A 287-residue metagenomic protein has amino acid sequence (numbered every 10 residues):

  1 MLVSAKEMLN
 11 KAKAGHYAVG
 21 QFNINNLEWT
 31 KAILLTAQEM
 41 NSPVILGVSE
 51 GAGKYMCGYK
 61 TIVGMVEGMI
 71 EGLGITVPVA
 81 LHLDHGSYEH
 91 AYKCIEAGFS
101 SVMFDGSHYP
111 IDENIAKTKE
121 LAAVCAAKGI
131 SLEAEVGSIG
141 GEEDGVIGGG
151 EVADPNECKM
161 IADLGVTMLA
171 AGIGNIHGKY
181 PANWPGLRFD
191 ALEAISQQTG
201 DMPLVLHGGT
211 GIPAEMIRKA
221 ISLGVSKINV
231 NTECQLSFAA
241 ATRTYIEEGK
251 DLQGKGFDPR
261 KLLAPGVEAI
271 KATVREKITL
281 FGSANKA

Functional and structural regions predicted by a protein language model:
V3-K11, G15, L27-A52, Y59-T76 (+6 more regions): Alpha/beta enzyme core
V19-N23, L81-H82, M103, L204-H207 (+1 more regions): Short catalytic-loop micro-motif centered on adjacent basic/acidic residues
Q21, P213, P259: Metal-dependent phosphohydrolase cores
N23, I228, T232, R260-V267: Hydrophobic alpha-helical scaffolding
L81, A240, G249: Glycine-rich nucleotide/cofactor/substrate-binding loop typically near the N-terminus or early in the first domain
I173, G208-T210, T232: Active-site proximal loops enriched in glycine and acidic residues that flank catalytic Cys/His/Asp and coordinate
E247-A287: Extended, intrinsically disordered, low-complexity segments
